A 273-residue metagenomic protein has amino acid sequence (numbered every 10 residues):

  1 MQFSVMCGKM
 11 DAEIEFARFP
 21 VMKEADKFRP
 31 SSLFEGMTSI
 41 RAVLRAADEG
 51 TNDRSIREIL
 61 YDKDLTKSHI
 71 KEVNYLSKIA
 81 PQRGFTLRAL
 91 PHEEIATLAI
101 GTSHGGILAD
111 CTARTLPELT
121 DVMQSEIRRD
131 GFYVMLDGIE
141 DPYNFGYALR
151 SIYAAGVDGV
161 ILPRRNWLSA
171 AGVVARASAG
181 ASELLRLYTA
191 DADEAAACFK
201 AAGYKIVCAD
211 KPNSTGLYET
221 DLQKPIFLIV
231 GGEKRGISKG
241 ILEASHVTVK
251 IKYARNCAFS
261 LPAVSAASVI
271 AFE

Functional and structural regions predicted by a protein language model:
V5-Q124: N-terminal positively charged helical leader segments and presequences
T38, E49-V73, S77-F85, E126-T215: RNA substrate-binding interface of SAM-dependent RNA methyltransferases
P91, D137, P163-R164, D191 (+1 more regions): Short beta->alpha connector loops at strand-helix junctions that form conserved, small/polar/Pro-enriched
L98-T112, S178-L184, T189, Q223-G231: Short basic, glycine-rich beta-strand/loop surfaces that mediate nucleic-acid
T120-E126, Y218-D221: Short amphipathic alpha-helix with an adjacent loop that forms part of the alpha/beta core around
A154, W167, G172-G180, L242-E273: Structured adenosyl-cofactor binding patch, chiefly the S-adenosyl-L-methionine
C208-S260: Active-site/ligand-binding-proximal alpha/beta "capping" segment
